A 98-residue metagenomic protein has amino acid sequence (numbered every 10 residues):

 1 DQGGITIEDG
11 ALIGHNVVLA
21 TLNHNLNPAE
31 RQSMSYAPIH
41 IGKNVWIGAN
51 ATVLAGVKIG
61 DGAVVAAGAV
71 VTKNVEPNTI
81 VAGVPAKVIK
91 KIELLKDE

Functional and structural regions predicted by a protein language model:
D1-V57, V84, K90-E98: Flexible, glycine/small-residue-enriched loop-and-beta-strand segment within the central core of proteins
L12, A63-V64: Short alpha-helix at the nucleotide-sugar/activated-sugar donor binding site of glycosyltransferases and closely
N44, G62, T79: Catalytic-loop signature of eukaryotic-like protein kinases
V57-I59, P77: C-terminal substrate-recognition "lid" of short-chain dehydrogenase/reductases
V64-A66, V70, N78: A generic "structured core" feature
V71, V88: Short phosphate-engaging motifs
V75-P77, A82-P85: Acidic, glycine-centered active-site loop in nucleotide-sugar glycosyltransferases
